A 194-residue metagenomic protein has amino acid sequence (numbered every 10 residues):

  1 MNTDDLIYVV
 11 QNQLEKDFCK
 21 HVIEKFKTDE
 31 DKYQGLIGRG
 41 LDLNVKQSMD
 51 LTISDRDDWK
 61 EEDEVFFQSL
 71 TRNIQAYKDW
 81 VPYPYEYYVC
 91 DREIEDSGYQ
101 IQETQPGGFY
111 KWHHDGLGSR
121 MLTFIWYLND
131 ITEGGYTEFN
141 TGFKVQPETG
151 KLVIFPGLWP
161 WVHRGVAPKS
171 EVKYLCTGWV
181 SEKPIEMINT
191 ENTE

Functional and structural regions predicted by a protein language model:
M1, N192-E194: Basic/polar N-terminal segments that are highly enriched at the extreme N-terminus, encompassing both cleavable
M1-R92: Non-heme Fe(II)/2-oxoglutarate
F67, R72-N192: Catalytic core of non-heme Fe(II) oxygenases with the double-stranded beta-helix
